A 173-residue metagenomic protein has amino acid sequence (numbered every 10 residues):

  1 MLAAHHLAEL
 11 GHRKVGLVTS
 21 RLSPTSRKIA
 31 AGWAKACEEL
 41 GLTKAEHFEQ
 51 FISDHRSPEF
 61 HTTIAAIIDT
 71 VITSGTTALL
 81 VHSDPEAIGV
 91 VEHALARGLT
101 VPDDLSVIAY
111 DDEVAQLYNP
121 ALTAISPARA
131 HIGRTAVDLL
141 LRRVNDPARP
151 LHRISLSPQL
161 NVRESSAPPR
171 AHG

Functional and structural regions predicted by a protein language model:
M1-G173: Bacterial carbohydrate/catabolite-sensing allosteric modules
